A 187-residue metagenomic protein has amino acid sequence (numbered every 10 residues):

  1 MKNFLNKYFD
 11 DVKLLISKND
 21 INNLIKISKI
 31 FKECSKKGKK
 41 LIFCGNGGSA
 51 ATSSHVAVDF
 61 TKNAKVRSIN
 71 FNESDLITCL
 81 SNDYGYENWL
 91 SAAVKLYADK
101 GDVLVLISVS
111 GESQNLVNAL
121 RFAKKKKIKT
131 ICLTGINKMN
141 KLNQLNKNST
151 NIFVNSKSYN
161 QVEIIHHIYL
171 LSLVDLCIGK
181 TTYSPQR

Functional and structural regions predicted by a protein language model:
M1-N19: Generic N-terminal amphipathic, Lys/Arg-enriched alpha-helix
M1-N6, T181, Q186-R187: SAM-dependent methyltransferases
L5, L24-I27, S53: Hydrophobic packing residues in well-ordered alpha-helices of helical domains and bundles
F9, S28, A57: Short amphipathic alpha-helical/adjacent loop interface patches that line ligand and macromolecule-binding sites
S17-K37: A short, well-structured juxtamembrane/interface segment
I42, N46-Q186: Glycine-rich phosphate-binding loops that contact phosphosugars or nucleotide phosphates
